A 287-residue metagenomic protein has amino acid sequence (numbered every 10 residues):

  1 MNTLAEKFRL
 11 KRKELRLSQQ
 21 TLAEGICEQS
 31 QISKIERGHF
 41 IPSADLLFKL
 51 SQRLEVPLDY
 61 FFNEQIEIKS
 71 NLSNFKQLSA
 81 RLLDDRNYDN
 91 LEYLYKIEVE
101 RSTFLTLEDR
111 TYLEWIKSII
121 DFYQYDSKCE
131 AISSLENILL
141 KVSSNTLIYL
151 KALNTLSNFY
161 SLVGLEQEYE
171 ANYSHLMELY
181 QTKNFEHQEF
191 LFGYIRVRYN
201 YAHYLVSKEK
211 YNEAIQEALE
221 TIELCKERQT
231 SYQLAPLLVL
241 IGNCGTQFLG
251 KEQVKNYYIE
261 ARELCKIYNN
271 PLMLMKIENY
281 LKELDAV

Functional and structural regions predicted by a protein language model:
M1-E14: A short, Lys/Arg-rich alpha-helix, primarily the initiator
L15-K34: Short alpha-helical DNA-recognition segment
D45-Y60: DNA major-groove recognition helix of helix-turn-helix/homeodomain DNA-binding modules
S73, Y112, K151, E189 (+3 more regions): Residue register of alpha-helical TPR repeats
L83-I97, F122-N137, E166-L179, K210-L219 (+1 more regions): Helix-turn-helix repeat elements of alpha-solenoid scaffolds
Y95-S102, L135-S143, S174-F185, L219-T230 (+1 more regions): Amphipathic alpha-helical segments of tetratricopeptide repeats
